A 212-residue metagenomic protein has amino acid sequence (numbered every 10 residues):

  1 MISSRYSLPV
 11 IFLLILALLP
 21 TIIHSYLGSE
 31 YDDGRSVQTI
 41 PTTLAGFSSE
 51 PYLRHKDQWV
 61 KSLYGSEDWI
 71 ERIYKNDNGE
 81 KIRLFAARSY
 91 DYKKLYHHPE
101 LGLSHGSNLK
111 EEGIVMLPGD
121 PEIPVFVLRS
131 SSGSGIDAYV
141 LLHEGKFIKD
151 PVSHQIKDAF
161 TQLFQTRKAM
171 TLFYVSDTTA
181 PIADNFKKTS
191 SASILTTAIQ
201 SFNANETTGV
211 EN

Functional and structural regions predicted by a protein language model:
M1-S3: Membrane-embedded transmembrane-helix bundle of lipid-linked glycan/lipid transferases
R5-Y26, I114-N212: A short, solvent-exposed beta-edge/loop patch
L13, L18, D32-G34, L53-D57: General structural signal for secondary-structure boundaries
Y26-G46: Alpha-helical transmembrane signal-anchor/signal-peptide segments
T39-I40, S66, Q165: Generic detector of ordered secondary-structure context
P41, S48-E50, V175: Hydrophobic/aromatic-rich, well-ordered segments within soluble, folded domains that form packed cores
S48-T161: Short, solvent-exposed recognition patches
